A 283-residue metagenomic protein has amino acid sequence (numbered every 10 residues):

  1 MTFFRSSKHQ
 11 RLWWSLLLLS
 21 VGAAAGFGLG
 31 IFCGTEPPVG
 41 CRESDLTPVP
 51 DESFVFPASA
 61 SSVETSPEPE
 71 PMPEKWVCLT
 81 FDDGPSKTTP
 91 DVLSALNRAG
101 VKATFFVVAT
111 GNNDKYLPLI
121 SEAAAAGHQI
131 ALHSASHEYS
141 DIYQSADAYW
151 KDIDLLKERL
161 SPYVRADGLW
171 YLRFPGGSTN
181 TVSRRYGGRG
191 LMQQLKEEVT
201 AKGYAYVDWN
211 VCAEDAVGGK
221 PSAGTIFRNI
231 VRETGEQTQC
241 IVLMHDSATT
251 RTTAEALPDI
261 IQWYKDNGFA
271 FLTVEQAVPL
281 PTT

Functional and structural regions predicted by a protein language model:
M1-C78, S94-A103, P162, N210 (+1 more regions): Terminal accessory/targeting
D45-L169, P279-L280: Active-site beta->alpha N-cap acidic-glycine motif
H137-L243, S247-W263, F269-A270, Q276-A277 (+1 more regions): Catalytic domains of cell-wall/extracellular-matrix polysaccharide-remodeling enzymes, centered on de-N-acetylation
